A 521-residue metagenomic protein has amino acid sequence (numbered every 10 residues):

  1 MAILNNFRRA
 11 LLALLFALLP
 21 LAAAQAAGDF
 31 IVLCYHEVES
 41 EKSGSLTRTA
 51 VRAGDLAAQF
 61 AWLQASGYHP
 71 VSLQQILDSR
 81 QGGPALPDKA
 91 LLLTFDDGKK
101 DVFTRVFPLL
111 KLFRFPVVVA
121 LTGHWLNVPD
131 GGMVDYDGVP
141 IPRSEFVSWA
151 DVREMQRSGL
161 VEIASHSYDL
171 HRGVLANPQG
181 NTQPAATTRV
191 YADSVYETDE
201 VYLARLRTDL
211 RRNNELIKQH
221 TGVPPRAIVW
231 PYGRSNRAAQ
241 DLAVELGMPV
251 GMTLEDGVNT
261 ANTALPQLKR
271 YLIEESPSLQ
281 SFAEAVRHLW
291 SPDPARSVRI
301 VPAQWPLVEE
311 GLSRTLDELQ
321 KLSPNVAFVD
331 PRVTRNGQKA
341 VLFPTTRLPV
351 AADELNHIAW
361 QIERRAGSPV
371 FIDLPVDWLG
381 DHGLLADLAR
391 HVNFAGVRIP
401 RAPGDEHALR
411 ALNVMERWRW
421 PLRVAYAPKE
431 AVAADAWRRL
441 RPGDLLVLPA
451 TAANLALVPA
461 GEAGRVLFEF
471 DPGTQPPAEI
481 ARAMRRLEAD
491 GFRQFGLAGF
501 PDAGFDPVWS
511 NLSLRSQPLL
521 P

Functional and structural regions predicted by a protein language model:
L33-E39, K89-L91, K111-R234, L268: Metal-dependent polysaccharide deacetylase catalytic core of the NodB/CE4 family, i.e., the active-site-bearing domain
R52-V71, G311-N336, D387-G396, R439-L446 (+1 more regions): Catalytic domains of carbohydrate-active enzymes, especially glycoside hydrolases
L86-D88, D101-K111, L316, R332-L374 (+1 more regions): Aromatic-lined substrate-binding rim segments of carbohydrate-active enzymes
L92-D97, Y232, F328-V333, P375-G404: Active-site groove signature of glycoside hydrolases
L126, T187-D199, H220-R226, R234-S278 (+1 more regions): His/Asp/Glu-enriched short active-site or ligand-binding loop at hydrolase and phosphoryl-transfer sites
P224, E363, G367-G380, A408-A434 (+1 more regions): Aromatic-lined carbohydrate-recognition surfaces of secreted/lumenal glycan-active proteins
L254, V258-N259, N325, D444 (+2 more regions): Substrate-binding cleft of secreted/luminal carbohydrate-active enzymes
D293-S297, P302, Y426, V458-I480: Active-site clefts of carbohydrate-active enzymes
